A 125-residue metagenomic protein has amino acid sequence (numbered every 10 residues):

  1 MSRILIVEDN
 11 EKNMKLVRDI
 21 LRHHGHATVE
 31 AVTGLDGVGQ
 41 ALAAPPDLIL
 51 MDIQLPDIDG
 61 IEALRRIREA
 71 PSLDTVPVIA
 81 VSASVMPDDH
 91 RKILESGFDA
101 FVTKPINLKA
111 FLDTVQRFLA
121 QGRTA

Functional and structural regions predicted by a protein language model:
E8: Conserved acidic carboxylate
K12, T33-D36, D59-R65: Acidic catalytic/metal-coordinating carboxylates
K15-H23: Charged docking surfaces used in two-component/phosphorelay signaling
G25-T33, Q40, V102: Short hydrophobic/Thr-rich beta-strand motif most characteristic of the beta2 strand and flanking loop of CheY-like
G39, I61-D74: Short amphipathic alpha-helix used as the core "switch/output" element in two-component signaling
A44-L50, L55: Active-site beta3 strand of CheY-like receiver
P56, D74, M86: The feature encodes the CheY-like receiver
I106-Q116: C-terminal output helix
